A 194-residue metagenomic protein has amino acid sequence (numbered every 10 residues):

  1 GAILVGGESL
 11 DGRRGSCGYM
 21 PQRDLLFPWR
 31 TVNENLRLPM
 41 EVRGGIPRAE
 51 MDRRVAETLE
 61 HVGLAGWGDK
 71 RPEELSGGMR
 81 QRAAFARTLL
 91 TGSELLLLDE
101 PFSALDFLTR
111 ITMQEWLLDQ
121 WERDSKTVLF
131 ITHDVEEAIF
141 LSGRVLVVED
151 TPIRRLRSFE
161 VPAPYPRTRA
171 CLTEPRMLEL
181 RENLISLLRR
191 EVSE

Functional and structural regions predicted by a protein language model:
G1-R13: Conserved ABC transporter NBD signature motif
R13, N33, E60, G68-R71: Signature (C-motif/LSGGQ) region and adjacent switch/coupling loops of ABC-type ATPase nucleotide-binding domains
N33-E41, D52, A56, E160: Short helical segment in ABC ATPase nucleotide-binding domains corresponding to the A-loop/adjacent helical element
R48-W67: Conserved ABC ATPase "signature" region
R71-L75, M79: Conserved ABC ATPase signature
F85: Hydrophobic anchor residue at the start of the ABC signature
L90-E94: A short, proline-enriched helix->beta-strand linker immediately N-terminal to the Walker B motif in ABC-type P-loop
L96-D99: Catalytic Walker B motif of ABC-type/P-loop ATPase nucleotide-binding domains
